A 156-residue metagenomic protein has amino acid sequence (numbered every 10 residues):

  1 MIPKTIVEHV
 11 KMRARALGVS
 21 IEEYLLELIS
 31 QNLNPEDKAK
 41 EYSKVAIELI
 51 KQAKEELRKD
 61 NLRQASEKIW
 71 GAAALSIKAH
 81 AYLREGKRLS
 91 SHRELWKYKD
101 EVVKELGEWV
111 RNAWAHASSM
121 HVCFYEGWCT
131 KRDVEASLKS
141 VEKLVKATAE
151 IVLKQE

Functional and structural regions predicted by a protein language model:
I2, V10, L17-S30: Short amphipathic alpha-helical segments
E36-K44: TPR-adjacent "capping" and linker segments in tetratricopeptide-repeat scaffold/adaptor proteins
A65-S66, A72: Solenoid-repeat scaffolds in large eukaryotic assemblies
A81-E156: Long, charged low-complexity segments
